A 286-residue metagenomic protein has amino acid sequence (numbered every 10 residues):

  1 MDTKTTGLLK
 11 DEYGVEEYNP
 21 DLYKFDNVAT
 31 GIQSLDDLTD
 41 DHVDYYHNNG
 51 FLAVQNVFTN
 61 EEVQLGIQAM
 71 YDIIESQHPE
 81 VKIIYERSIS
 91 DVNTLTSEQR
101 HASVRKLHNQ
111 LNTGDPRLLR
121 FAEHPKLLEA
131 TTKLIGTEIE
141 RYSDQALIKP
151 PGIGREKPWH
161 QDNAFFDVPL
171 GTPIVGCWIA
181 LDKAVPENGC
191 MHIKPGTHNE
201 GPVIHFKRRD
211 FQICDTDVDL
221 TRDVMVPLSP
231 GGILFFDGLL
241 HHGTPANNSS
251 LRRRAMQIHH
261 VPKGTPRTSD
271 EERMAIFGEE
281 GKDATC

Functional and structural regions predicted by a protein language model:
D2-N49, Q55-W159, E271, F277-C286: Non-heme Fe(II)-dependent double-stranded beta-helix
V92, R105, Q161-D162, F206-R222 (+1 more regions): Short, surface-exposed loop/helix-turn segments at secondary-structure junctions that function as lids/hinges flanking
I148-A164, K183-P186, L239: Conserved short histidine dyad/triad with adjacent acidic residue
W159-V175: Acidic, His- and aromatic-enriched active-site or binding-groove loops in soluble protein domains that engage sugars
G176-I179, P195, L251-P266: A short hydrophobic beta-strand segment most commonly corresponding to one strand of the jelly-roll/cupin
C177, H242-S249: Short beta-strand His + acidic residue motifs that chelate non-heme Fe in jelly-roll/DSBH and cupin folds
A184-P245, T265-R267, G281-A284: Double-stranded beta-helix
